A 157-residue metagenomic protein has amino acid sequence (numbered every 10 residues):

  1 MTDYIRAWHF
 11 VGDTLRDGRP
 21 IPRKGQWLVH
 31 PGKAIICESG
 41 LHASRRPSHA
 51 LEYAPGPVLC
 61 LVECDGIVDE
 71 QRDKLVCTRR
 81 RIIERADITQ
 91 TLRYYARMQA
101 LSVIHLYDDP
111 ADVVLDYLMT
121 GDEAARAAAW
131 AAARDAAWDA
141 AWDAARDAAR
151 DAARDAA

Functional and structural regions predicted by a protein language model:
M1-A156: Short, glycine-biased loop/turn motifs at secondary-structure junctions and in low-complexity Ser/Thr/Pro-rich termini
